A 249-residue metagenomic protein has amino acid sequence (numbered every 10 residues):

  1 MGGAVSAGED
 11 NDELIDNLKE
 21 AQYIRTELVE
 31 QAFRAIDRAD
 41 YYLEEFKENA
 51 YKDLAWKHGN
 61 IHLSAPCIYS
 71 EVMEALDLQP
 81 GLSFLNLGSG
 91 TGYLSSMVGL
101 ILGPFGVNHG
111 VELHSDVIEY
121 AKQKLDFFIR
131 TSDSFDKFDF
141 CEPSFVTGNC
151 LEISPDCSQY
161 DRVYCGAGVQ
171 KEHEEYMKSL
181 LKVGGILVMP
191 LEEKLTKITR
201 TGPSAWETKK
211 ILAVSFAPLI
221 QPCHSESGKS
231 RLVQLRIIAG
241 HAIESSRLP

Functional and structural regions predicted by a protein language model:
M1-I101, V117-F127, K209, S215-P218 (+1 more regions): Class I SAM-dependent transferase core
G3-S6, A21, R25, E112 (+4 more regions): Short amphipathic alpha-helical molecular recognition features
N11, T26, I118, E174 (+2 more regions): Generic preference for well-ordered alpha-helical elements
A21, F128-S132, S246: Solvent-exposed amphipathic alpha-helical surface segments
A39-E44, V183-I186, R247-P249: Short amphipathic alpha-helical segments with coiled-coil-like heptad repeat character
D77-P203: Conserved nucleotide-cofactor-binding alpha/beta core module
L87, I220-P249: Cullin-RING E3 adaptor/co-adaptor recruitment helices
G103, E192-V233: S-adenosylmethionine
